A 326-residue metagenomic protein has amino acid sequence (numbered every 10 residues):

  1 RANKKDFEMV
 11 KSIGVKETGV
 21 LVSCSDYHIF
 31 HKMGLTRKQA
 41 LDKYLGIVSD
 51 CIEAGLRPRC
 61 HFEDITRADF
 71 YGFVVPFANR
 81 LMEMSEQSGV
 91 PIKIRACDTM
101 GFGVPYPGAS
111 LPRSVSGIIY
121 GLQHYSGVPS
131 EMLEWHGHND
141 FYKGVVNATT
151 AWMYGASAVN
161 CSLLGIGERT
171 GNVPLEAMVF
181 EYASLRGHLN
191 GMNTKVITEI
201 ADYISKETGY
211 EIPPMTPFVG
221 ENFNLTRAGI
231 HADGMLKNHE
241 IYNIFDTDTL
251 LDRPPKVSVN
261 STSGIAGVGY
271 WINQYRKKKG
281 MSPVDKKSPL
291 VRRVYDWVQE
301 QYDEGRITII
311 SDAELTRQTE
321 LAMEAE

Functional and structural regions predicted by a protein language model:
R1: Glycan-recognition patch characteristic of GH18 chitinases/ENGases and related GlcNAc/peptidoglycan-binding proteins
K4-P129, T149, M153-Y154: Alpha/beta enzyme core
D6, Q39-K43, I47, H61 (+10 more regions): General structural feature for long, well-ordered alpha-helical segments within catalytic domains of soluble enzymes
G14, T18, V22, D26 (+10 more regions): Structural signal for hydrophobic packing residues in well-ordered secondary-structure cores of soluble enzyme domains
E17-G19, R59-H61, K93-R95, E134-H136 (+3 more regions): Structured core elements
G34-L35, E134-W135, G165, P255-K256: Short, contiguous strand/loop micro-motifs
M100-I244: Catalytic alpha/beta core domains of metabolic enzymes, predominantly
G187-E326: A mid-to-C-terminal "edge-of-domain" accessory segment
